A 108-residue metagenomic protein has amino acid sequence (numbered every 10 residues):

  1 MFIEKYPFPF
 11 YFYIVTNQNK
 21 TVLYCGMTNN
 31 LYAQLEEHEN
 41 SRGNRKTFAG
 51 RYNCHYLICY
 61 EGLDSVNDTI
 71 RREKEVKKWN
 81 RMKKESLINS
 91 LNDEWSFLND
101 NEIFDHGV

Functional and structural regions predicted by a protein language model:
M1-N44, G50-L57, I70-K74, L87 (+2 more regions): GIY-YIG nuclease catalytic motif and its immediate N-terminal context
L31, S65-N67, R81: Residues at or immediately preceding the N-termini of alpha-helices
L57-D64: A short, exposed loop/beta-hairpin motif centered on an aromatic-Gly-Thr core
